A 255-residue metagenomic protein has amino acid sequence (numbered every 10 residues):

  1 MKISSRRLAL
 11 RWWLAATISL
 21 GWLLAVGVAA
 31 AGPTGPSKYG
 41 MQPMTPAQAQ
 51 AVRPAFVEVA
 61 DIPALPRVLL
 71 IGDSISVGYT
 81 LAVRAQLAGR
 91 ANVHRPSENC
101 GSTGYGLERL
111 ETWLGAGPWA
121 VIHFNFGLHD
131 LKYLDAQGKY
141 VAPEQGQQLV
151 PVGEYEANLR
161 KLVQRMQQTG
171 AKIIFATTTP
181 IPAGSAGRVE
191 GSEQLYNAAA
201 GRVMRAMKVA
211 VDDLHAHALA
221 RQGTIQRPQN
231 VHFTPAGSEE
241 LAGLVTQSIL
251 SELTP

Functional and structural regions predicted by a protein language model:
M1-L69, S76-V77, L81-N92, G115-P118 (+1 more regions): N-terminal secretory targeting modules
T34, I62, Q86-N92, Y105-P255: Alpha-helical cap/lid subdomain in secreted, periplasmic, or secretory-pathway luminal O-acyl-processing enzymes
R53-F56, G101-L110: N-terminal post-signal-peptidase region of extra-cytosolic proteins
L70-I71, A176: Short hydrophobic segments within beta-strands
I71-G72, I122: Active-site beta-strand/loop signature of hydrolases that rely on acidic residues for catalysis
D73-S74, L128: Active-site metal-binding loops of divalent metal-dependent hydrolases
S74-S76, C100: Short beta->alpha connector loops
R95-G101: Short beta->alpha junction loops
